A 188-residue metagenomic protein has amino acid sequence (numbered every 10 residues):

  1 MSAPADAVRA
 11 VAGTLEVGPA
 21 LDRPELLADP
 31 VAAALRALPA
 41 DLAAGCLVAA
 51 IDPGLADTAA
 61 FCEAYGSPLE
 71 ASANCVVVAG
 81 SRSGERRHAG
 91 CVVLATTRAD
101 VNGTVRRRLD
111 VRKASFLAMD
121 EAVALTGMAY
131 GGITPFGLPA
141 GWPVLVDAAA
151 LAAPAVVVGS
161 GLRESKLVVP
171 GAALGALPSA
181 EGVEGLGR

Functional and structural regions predicted by a protein language model:
M1-R188: Extended, low-hydrophobicity, polar/charged segments
